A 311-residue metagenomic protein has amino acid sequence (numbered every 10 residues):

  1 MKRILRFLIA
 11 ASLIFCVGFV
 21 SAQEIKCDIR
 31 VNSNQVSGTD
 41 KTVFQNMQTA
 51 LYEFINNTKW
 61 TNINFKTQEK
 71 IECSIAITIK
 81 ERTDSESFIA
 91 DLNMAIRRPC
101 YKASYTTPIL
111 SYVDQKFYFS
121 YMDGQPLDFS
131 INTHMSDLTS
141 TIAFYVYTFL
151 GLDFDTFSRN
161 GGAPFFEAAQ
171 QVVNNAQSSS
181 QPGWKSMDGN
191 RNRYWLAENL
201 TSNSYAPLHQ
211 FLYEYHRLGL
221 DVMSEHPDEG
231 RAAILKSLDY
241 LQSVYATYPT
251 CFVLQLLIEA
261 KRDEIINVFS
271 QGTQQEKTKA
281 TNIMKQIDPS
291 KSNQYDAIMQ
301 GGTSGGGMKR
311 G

Functional and structural regions predicted by a protein language model:
M1-E24: Bacterial Sec-dependent N-terminal signal peptides
Q23-I89, C100-K102: Start-of-domain marker
N34-K41, F129-S136, A246-T247: Second-shell loop/turn segments in exported
Y52-W60, G151-D155, I266, S270: Sec-exported extracytoplasmic/periplasmic mature domains
E86-N199: Acidic/His-rich structured neighborhood in mature extracellular/periplasmic domains
G161-L254: Flexible, glycine-rich surface segments
Y213-G311: A cross-kingdom marker for long, charged
